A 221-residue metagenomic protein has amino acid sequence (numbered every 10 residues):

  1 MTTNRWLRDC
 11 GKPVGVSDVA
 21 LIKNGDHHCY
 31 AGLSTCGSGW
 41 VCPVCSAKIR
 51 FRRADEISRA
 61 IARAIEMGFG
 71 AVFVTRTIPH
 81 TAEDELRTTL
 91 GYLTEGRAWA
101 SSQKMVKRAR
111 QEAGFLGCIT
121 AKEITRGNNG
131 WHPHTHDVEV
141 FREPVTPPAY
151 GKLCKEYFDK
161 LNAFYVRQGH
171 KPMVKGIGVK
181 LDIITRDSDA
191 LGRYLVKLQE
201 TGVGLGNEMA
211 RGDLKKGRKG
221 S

Functional and structural regions predicted by a protein language model:
M1-C29: N-terminal alpha-helical interaction blocks
C36-G37: Flanking scaffold residues of small Cys/His-coordinated metal-binding clusters
W40-T135, E139-S221: Catalytic residues for metal-mediated phosphoryl-transfer on nucleic acids/nucleotides
